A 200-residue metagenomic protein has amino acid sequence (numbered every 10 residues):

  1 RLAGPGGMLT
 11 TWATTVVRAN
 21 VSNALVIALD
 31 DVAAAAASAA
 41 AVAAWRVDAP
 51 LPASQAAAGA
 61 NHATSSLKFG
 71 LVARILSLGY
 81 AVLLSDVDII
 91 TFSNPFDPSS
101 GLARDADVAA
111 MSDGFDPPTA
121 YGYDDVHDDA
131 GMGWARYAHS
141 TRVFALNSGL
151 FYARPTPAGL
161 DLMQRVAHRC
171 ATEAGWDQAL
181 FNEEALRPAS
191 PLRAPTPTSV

Functional and structural regions predicted by a protein language model:
R1-L67, L71, S77-L78, P157: N-terminal anchoring/stem segment of glycosyltransferases
A13, A34, V72-A73, F96-S100 (+2 more regions): Short amphipathic alpha-helical segments and helix-helix/interface helices
V17, W45, R104-D105, A109 (+2 more regions): Cytochrome P450 catalytic domain signature, combining two hallmark sequence patches
A40, P98, R165-V166: Residue-level signal for well-ordered alpha-helical positions
R46, T64-D125, A145, L150-L160: GT-A fold catalytic core of metal-dependent nucleotide-sugar glycosyltransferases, centered on the diacidic
H127-T141: Short, flexible, basic/aromatic active-site loop/helix in glycosyltransferases
T141-V200: Catalytic core and acceptor-binding pocket of nucleotide-sugar-dependent glycosyltransferases
